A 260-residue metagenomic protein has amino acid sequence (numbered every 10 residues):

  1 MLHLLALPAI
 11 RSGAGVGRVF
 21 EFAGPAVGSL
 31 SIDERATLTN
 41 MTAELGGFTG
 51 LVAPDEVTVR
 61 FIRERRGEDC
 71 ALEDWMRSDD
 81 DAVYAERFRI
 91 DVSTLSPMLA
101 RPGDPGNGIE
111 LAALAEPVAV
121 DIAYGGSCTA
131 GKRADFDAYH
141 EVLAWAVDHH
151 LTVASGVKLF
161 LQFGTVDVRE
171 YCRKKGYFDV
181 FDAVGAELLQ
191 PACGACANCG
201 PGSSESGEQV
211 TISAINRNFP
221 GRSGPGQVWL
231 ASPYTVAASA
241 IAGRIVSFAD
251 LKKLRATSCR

Functional and structural regions predicted by a protein language model:
M1-R260: Fe-S-dependent hydro-lyases/dehydratases of central metabolism
